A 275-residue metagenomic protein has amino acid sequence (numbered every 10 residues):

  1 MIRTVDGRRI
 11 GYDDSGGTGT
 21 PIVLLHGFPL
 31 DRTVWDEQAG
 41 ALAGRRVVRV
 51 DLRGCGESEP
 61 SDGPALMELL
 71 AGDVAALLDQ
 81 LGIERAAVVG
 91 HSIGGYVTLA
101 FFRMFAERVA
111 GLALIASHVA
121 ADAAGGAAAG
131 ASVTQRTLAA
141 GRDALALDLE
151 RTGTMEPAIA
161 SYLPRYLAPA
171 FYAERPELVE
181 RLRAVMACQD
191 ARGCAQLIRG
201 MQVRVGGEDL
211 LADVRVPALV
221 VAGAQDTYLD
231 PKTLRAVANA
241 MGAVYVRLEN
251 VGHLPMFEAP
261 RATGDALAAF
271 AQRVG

Functional and structural regions predicted by a protein language model:
R8-G63: Conserved HGGG/HGGXW glycine-rich cap/lid loop of the alpha/beta-hydrolase fold
D51, A87, A110-A113: Residue in the alpha/beta-hydrolase core beta-strand immediately N-terminal to the catalytic nucleophile
L69-A86: Conserved acidic catalytic loop of the alpha/beta-hydrolase fold
G90, G94, T98: Gly/Ala-rich beta-loop-alpha elbow adjacent to hydrolase catalytic centers
L99, R103-M104, R108-G153: Flexible "cap/lid" loop of the alpha/beta hydrolase fold
A124-L138, T152-D213: Conserved alpha/beta-hydrolase catalytic His-Asp/Glu region
D213-V251, F257: Conserved loop-alpha-helix segment in the C-terminal half of the alpha/beta-hydrolase fold that carries the catalytic
F257-A271: Post-His helix in hydrolase/transferase enzymes
